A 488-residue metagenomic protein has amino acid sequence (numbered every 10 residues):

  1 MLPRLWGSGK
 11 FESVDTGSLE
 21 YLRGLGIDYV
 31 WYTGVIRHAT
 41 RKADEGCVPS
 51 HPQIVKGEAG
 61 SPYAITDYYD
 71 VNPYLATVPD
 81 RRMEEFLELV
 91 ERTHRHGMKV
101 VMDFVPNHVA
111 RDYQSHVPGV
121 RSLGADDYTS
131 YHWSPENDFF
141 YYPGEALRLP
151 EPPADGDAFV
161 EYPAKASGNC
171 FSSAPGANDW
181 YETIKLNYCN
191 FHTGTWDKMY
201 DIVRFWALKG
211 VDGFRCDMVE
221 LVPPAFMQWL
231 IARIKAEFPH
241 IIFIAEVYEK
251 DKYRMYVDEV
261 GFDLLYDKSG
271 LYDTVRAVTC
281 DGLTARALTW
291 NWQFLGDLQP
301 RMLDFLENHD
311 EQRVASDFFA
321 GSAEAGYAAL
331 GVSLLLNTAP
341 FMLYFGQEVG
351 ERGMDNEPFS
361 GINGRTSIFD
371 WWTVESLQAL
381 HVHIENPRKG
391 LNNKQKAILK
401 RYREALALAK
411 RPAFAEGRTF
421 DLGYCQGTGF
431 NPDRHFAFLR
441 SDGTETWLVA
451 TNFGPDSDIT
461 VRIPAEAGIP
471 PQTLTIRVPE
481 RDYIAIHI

Functional and structural regions predicted by a protein language model:
M1, L22, Y32, Y68 (+9 more regions): Conserved, mostly hydrophobic/aromatic
L2, W31-T40, F104-Y113, D217-P223 (+2 more regions): Short, solvent-exposed turn/loop segments enriched in Gly/Ser/Thr/Pro and often Arg
L2-D28, G34-F205, A236: Substrate-binding/active-site clefts of carbohydrate-active enzymes
V30-Y32, V100-M102, F214, F243-A245 (+3 more regions): Hydrophobic faces of well-ordered beta-strands that scaffold small-molecule active sites in alpha/beta enzyme cores
T40, K56, N308, R313-I469: Loop/helix patches that line or flank the sugar-binding groove of alpha-linked glycan CAZymes
V90, G119, D201-R204, D212-M302 (+6 more regions): Active-site-proximal helices and loops of the catalytic beta/alpha 8
Q472-I488: C-terminal beta-strand-rich structural cap/linker in extracellular carbohydrate-active enzymes
